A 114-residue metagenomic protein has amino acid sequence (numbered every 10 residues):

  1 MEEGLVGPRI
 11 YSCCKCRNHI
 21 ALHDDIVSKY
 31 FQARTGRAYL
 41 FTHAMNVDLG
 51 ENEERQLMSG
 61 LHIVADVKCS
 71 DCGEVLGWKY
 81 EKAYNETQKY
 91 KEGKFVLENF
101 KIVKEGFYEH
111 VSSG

Functional and structural regions predicted by a protein language model:
M1-G114: A short Gly-Trp-Pro
